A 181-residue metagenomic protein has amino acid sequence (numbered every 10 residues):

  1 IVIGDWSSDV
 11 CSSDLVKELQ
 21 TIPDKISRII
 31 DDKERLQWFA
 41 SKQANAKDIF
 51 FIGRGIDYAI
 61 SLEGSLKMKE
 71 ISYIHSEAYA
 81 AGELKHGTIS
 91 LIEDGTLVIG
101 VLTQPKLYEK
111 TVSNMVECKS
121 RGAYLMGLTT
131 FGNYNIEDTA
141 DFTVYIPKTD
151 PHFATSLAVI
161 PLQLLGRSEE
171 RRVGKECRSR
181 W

Functional and structural regions predicted by a protein language model:
I1-V10, E170-W181: Single conserved hydrophobic/aromatic residue that forms the stacking wall/gate of nucleotide- or nucleobase-binding
S7-T21, R54, V101-S156, L164 (+1 more regions): Glycine-rich phosphate-binding loops that contact phosphosugars or nucleotide phosphates
L15, I22, I26-K33: Long, non-coiled-coil amphipathic alpha-helical linker/lever segments that couple catalytic cores to other domains
P23, S27, L62-K69, V112 (+1 more regions): Predominant activation on well-ordered alpha-helical scaffold segments within soluble catalytic domains
R28, A78, G100, V144-Y145: Structural signal for conserved beta-strand scaffold positions within catalytic alpha/beta enzyme cores
I29-N45: A short, well-structured juxtamembrane/interface segment
L36-A40, H86-I89, N114-M115: Generic recognition of flexible, low-complexity loop/linker segments
K42-D94, Y124-L125, N133-N135, L164: Anionic-ligand anchoring segments at beta-strand to alpha-helix junctions in alpha/beta enzyme folds, i.e., glycine
